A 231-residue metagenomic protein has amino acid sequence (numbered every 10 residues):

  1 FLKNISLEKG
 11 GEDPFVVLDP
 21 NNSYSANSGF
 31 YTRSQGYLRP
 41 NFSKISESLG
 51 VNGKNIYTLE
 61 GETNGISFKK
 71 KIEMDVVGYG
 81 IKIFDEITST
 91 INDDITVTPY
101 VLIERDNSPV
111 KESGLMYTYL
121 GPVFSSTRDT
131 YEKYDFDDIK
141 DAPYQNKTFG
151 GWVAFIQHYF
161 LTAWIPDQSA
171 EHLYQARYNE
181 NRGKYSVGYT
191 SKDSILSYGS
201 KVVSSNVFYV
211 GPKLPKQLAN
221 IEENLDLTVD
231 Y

Functional and structural regions predicted by a protein language model:
F1-D230: Soluble non-transmembrane domains of integral membrane proteins
